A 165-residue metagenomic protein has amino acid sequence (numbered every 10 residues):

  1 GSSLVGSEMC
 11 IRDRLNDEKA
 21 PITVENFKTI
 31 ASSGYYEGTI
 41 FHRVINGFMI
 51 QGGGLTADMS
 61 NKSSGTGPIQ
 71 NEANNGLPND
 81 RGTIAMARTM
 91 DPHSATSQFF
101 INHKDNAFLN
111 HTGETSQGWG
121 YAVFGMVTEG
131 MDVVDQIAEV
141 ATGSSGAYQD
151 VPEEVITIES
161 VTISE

Functional and structural regions predicted by a protein language model:
G1-I11: Single conserved hydrophobic/aromatic residue that forms the stacking wall/gate of nucleotide- or nucleobase-binding
S7, R43-V44, S60-S63, N75-D80 (+5 more regions): Extracellular/periplasmic catalytic domains that process cell-envelope and extracellular macromolecules
D13-S94: Internal glycine-rich, Lys/Arg-flanked active-site/core loops of soluble domains
N46, G54-A57, D91, K104-N106 (+3 more regions): Acidic glycine-/aspartate-rich tracts in secreted/extracellular proteins
M49, I84-A87, T96-H103, A107-A138: Active-site scaffold segments
G118, A122-E165: N-terminal targeting pre-sequences for secretion and organelle import
